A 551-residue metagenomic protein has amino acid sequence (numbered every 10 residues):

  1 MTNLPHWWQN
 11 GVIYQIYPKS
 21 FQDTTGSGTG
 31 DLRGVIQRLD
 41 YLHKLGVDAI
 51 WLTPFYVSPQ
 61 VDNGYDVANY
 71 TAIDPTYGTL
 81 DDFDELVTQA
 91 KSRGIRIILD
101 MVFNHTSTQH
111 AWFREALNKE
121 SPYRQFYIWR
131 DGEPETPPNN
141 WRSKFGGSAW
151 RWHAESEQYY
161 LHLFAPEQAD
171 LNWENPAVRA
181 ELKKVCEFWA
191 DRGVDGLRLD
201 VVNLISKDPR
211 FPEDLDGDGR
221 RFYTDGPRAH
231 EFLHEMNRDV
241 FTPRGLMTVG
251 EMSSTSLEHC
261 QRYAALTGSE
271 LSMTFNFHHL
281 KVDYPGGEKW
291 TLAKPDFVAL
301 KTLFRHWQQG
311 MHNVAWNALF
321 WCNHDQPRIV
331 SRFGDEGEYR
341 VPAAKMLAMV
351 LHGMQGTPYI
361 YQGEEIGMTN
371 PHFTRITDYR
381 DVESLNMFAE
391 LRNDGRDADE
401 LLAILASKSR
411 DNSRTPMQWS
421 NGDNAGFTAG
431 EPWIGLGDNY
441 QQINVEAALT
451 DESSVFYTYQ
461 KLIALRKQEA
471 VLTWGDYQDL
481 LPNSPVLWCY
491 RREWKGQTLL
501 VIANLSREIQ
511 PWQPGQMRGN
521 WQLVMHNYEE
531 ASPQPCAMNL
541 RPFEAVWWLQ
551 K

Functional and structural regions predicted by a protein language model:
M1-K551: Active-site and adjacent substrate-binding regions of carbohydrate-active enzymes
